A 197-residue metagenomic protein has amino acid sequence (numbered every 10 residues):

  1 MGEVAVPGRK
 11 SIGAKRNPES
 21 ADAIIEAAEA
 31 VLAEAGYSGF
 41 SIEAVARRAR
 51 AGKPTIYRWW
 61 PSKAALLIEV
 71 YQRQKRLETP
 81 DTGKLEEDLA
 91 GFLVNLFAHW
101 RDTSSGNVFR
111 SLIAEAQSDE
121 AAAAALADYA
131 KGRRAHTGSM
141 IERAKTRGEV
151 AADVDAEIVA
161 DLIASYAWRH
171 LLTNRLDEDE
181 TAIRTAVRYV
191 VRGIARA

Functional and structural regions predicted by a protein language model:
M1-G39, E43-R48, P54, A65: Basic, helix-initiating cap at the start of DNA-binding domains
M1-R9, G91, N95, A135 (+2 more regions): C-terminal peripheral helix-coil segments that are non-catalytic and often amphipathic
I24, G39, S62-L67, R76-E78 (+1 more regions): Short amphipathic alpha-helical segment with a characteristic S/N-K-E followed by hydrophobic residues
L77-F109, V159: Hydrophobic alpha-helical connector segments
V94-R101, F109-S118, V187-G193: Helix-loop "lid/cap" segments that line or gate small-molecule binding pockets
N107, E120-T146, T181: Amphipathic alpha-helical packing segments from all-alpha helical-bundle domains
A151-T173, A182-R192: Hydrophobic alpha-helical segments that form the core of small-molecule binding pockets and/or dimer interfaces
